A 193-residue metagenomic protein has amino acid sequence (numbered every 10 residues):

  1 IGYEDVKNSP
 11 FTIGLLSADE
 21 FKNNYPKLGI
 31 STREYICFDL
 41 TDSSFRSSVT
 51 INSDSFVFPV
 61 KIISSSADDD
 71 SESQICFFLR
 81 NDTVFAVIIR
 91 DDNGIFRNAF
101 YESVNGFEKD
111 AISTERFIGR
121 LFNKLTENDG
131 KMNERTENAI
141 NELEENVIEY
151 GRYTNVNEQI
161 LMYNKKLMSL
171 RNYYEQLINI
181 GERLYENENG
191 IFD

Functional and structural regions predicted by a protein language model:
I1-N105, Q176, I180-F192: Helix-boundary and N-terminal cytosolic regulatory elements
G14-A18, T126, G130-N133, E137 (+2 more regions): Generic detection of long, well-ordered alpha-helical segments
A18-P26, E115-L121, Q159: Short alpha-helical interface patches
N24, D82, M132, T136 (+1 more regions): Conserved short aromatic-hydrophobic micro-motifs
D70-N155: Switch/coupling subdomain of P-loop NTPase systems
E142, R152-D193: Membrane-associated alpha-helical segments
